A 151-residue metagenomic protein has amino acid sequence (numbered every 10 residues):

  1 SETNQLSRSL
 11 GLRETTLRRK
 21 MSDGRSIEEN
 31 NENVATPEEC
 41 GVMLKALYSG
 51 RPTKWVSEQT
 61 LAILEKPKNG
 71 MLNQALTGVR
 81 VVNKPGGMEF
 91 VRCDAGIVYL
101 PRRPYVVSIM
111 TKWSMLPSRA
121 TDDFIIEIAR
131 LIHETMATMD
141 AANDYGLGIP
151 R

Functional and structural regions predicted by a protein language model:
S1-R51: Mid-domain, small-residue-enriched loop/turn segments at the edges of structured enzyme/sensor domains
V42-L72, L76, R80, P85-R151: Structured C-terminal helix/loop/strand segments within mature extracytoplasmic catalytic/sensor domains
